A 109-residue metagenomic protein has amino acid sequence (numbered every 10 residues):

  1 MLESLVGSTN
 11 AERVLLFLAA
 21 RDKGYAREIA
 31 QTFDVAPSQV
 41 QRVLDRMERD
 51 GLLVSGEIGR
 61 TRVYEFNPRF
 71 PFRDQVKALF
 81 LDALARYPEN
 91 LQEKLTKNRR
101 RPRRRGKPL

Functional and structural regions predicted by a protein language model:
M1-A11, Y25, V54, I58-F80: Short, cationic-aromatic polyanion-contact patches
E12-L16: Pre-recognition alpha-helix immediately N-terminal to the DNA-recognition helix within helix-turn-helix or winged-helix
L18-R21: Short helix-capping/hinge SLiMs at alpha-helix to coil transitions
E28-T32: A short acidic, leucine-rich amphipathic alpha-helix
S38: Key DNA-contact positions within bacterial/archaeal DNA-binding proteins
L44-D45: Short, hydrophobic-biased segments on the C-terminal half of alpha helices that form "recognition helices"
G51: Glycine-centered, phosphate/nucleic-acid-interacting loop/turn motifs that mediate DNA/RNA or nucleotide
P71-L109: Amphipathic alpha-helical dimerization/coiled-coil segments that flank or bridge DNA-binding/regulatory modules
